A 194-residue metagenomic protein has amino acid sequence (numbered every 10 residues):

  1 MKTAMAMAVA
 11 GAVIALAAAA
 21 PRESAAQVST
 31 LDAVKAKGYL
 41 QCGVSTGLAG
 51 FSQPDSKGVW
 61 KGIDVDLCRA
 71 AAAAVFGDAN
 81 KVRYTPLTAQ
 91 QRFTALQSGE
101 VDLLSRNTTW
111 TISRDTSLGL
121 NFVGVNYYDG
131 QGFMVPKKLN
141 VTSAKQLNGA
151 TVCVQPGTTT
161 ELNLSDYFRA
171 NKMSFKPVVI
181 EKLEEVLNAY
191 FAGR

Functional and structural regions predicted by a protein language model:
K2-R83: N-terminal hydrophobic or amphipathic helices and topogenic motifs
Q27-S29, V82-T94, L139, K176-A192: Short helix-initiation/N-cap motifs at beta->coil->alpha
K35, G99, K145, M173 (+1 more regions): Structured loop/turn residues at beta-strand edges in well-structured enzyme cores
L40-Q41, G77-N80, Q97-R106, A150-C153 (+1 more regions): Alpha-to-beta junction loops
Q41-G50, W60-V75, T109-I112, D129-N188: Bilobed "Venus flytrap"/periplasmic-binding protein-like clamshell domains and structurally analogous long
D55-V59, G99, L118-F122, N148 (+1 more regions): Short, glycine/charged-enriched secondary-structure capping and boundary segments
R69, A73, K81-Q146: Acidic, polar ligand-binding/catalytic clefts
